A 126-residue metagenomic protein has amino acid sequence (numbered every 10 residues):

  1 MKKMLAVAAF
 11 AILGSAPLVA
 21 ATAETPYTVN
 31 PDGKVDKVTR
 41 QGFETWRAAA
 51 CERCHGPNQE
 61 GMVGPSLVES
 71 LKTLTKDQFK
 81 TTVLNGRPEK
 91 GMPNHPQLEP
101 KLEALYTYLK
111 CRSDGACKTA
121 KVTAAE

Functional and structural regions predicted by a protein language model:
M1-K37, L109-E126: Post-cleavage N-terminal segment of exported redox proteins
T28, T39, T45-A48, E60 (+2 more regions): Short sequence/structural segments immediately N-terminal
D32-F43, R47, G56-P88: Gly/Gly-Pro-rich "capping" loops immediately C-terminal to redox-active cysteine motifs in periplasmic/lumenal
R53: Short, cysteine/histidine-rich loop/knuckle motifs that typically chelate Zn2+
M62-S70, L84-E126: Axial heme c-ligation environment in periplasmic c-type cytochrome domains
